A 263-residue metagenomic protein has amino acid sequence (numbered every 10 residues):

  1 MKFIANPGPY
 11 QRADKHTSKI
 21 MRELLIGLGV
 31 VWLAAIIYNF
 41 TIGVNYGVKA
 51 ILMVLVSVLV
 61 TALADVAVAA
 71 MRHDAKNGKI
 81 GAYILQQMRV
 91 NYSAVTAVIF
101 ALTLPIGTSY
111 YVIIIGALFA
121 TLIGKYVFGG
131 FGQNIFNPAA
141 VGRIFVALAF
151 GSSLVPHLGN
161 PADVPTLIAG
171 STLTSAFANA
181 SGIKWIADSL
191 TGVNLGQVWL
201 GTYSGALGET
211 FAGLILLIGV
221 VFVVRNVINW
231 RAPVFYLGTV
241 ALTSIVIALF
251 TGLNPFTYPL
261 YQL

Functional and structural regions predicted by a protein language model:
M1-A69: N-terminal signal-anchor module of multipass membrane proteins
A5-Q11, L63-K79, T121-G132, L217-N226: C-terminal ends of transmembrane helices
A13-I20, A69-R89, L104-T108, L200-G208 (+2 more regions): Short, amphipathic, aromatic/basic-enriched membrane-interface segments that mark the entry/exit of transmembrane
E23-V31, M53-D65, A69, Y92-A101 (+6 more regions): Alpha-helical transmembrane segments in multi-pass membrane proteins
Y46-V60, G107-G116, T202-A212, N254-L263: Structural signature of hydrophobic alpha-helical transmembrane segments
L85, V90-D163: A generic, well-ordered mixed alpha/beta core segment in the N-terminal half of proteins
G132, F136-L216: Long hydrophobic alpha-helical segments that form multi-pass transmembrane helix bundles in integral membrane proteins
N226-L263: Alpha-helical transmembrane segments
